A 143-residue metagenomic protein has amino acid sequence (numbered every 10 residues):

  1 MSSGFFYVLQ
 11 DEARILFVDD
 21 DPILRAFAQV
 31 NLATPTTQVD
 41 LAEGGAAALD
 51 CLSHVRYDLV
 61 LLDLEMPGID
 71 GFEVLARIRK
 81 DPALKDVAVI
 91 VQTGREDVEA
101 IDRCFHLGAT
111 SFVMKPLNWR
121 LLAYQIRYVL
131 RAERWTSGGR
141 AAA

Functional and structural regions predicted by a protein language model:
M1-L16, A123-A143: Non-catalytic signal-transmission and effector/linker regions of two-component phosphorelay proteins
L9-I23, A28-L32, V60: Conserved acidic segment of CheY-like receiver
L41-L59: Acidic, metal-coordinating helix/loop segments flanking the phosphotransfer/catalytic sites of two-component signaling
M66: Receiver (REC) domain active-site loop signature in two-component systems and cognate sites in sensor histidine kinases
E99, L117-I126: C-terminal output helix
